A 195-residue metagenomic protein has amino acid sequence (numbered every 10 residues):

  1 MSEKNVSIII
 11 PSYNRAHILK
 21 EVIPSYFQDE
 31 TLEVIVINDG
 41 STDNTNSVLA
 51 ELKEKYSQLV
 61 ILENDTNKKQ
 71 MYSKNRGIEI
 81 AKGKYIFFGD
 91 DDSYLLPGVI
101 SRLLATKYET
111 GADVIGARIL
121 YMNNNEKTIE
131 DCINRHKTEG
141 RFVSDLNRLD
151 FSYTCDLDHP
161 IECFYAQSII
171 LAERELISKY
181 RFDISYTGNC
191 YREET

Functional and structural regions predicted by a protein language model:
N5-S7, E33: Cell-envelope/extracellular polymer assembly enzymes that use nucleotide-activated donors
R15-Q28: Short, well-formed alpha-helical segments that are part of the catalytic scaffolds of diverse glycosyltransferases
S25, N38-V48, T66, D90-S93: A conserved acidic beta->alpha catalytic loop
N64-A81: Glycine-rich, basic loop-to-helix element that forms the pyrophosphate-binding segment of sugar-nucleotide handling
I86: Short aromatic/hydrophobic "clamp" motif used to bind/position activated sugar donors
G98-T138: Conserved donor NDP-sugar-binding/catalytic core segment of glycosyltransferases
R135-E162: Short, flexible, basic/aromatic active-site loop/helix in glycosyltransferases
G188-T195: Acidic donor-binding loop at a coil-to-helix junction in glycosyltransferase catalytic cores that engages
